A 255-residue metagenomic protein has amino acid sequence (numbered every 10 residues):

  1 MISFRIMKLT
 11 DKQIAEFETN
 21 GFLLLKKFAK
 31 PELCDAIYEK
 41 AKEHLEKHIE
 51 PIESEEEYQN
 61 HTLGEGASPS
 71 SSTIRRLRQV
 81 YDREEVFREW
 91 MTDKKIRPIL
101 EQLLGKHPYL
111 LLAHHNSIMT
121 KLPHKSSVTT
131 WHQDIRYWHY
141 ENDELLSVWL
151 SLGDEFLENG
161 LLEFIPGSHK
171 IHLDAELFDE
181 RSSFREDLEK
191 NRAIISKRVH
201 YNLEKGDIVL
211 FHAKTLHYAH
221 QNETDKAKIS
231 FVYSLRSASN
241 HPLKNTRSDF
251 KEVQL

Functional and structural regions predicted by a protein language model:
F4-T19, K26-W131, Y137, L177 (+2 more regions): Non-heme Fe(II)-dependent double-stranded beta-helix
A29-P31, I118-T120, R136, E155 (+3 more regions): Short, solvent-exposed loop/turn segments at secondary-structure junctions
E39, K47, P51-E55, Q59 (+6 more regions): Non-heme Fe(II)/2-oxoglutarate
E84-E89, I194-V199, A219-H220: Active-site rim elements
P98-E101, K125-H200, N240-D249: Catalytic core of non-heme Fe(II) oxygenases with the double-stranded beta-helix
H115-N116, V148-L150, F231-L235: A structural signal for short, well-ordered beta-strand segments
